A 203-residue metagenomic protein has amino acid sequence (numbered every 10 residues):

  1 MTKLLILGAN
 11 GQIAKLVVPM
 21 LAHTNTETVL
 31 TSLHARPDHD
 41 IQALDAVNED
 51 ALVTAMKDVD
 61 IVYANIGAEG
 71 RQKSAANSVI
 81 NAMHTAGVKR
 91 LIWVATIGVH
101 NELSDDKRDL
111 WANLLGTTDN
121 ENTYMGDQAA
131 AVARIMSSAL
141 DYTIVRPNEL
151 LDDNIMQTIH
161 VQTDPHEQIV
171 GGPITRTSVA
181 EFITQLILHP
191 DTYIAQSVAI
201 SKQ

Functional and structural regions predicted by a protein language model:
T2-H23: N-terminal Rossmann NAD(P)H-binding glycine-rich loop of SDR-like oxidoreductase domains
L4-I6, V62, L91: Conserved hydrophobic beta-strands of the Rossmann-like cofactor-binding core in SDR/related NAD(P)H-dependent
A9-Q12, E121-G126, R134, T143 (+1 more regions): Active-site-lining helix/loop region of Rossmann-like oxidoreductase modules
N10, H34, I97: Residues in the short beta-alpha loop(s) of Rossmann-like NAD(P)-binding domains
P19-H23, N81, S137, E181 (+1 more regions): Short, well-ordered alpha-helices that flank and scaffold nucleotide-derived cofactor binding pockets
E27-L33: Conserved glycine-rich Rossmann-like NAD(P)H-binding loop of the short-chain dehydrogenase/reductase
A35-A86, W93, L188: NAD(P)H-binding glycine-rich loop region in Rossmannoid oxidoreductase-like domains and their noncatalytic homologs
R71-H160: Glycine-/Pro-rich loop/turn segments that contact NAD(P) or position catalytic residues in Rossmann-like domains
